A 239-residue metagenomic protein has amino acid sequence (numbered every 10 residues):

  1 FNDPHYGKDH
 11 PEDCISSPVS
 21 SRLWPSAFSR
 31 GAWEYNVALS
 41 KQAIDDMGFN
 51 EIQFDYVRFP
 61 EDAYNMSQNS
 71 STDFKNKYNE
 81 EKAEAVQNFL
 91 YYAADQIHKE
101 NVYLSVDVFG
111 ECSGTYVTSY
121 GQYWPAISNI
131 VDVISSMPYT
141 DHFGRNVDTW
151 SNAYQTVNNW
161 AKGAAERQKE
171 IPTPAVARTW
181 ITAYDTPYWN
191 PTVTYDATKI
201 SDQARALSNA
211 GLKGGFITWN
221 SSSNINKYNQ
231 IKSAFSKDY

Functional and structural regions predicted by a protein language model:
F1-Q42, D202: Active-site-adjacent "subsite" loops/lids of carbohydrate-active enzymes
F1-V19, V57-N76, T192: Aromatic- and acidic-residue-enriched segments that line the glycan-binding/catalytic groove of carbohydrate-active
V19-E34, K75-A85, V147-Y154, N190-T192: The substrate-binding groove and active-site-proximal loops of carbohydrate-active enzymes, especially glycoside
R30-I44, T115-I127, T192-S208: Short, acidic/polar
N36, A43, D55, A93 (+5 more regions): Conserved, mostly hydrophobic/aromatic
A38, Q42, A85-D95, K99 (+4 more regions): Alpha-helical scaffolding segments of alpha/beta enzyme cores, especially the outer helices of TIM-barrel or partial
Q53-P60, E81-Y120, P172-T186, W219: Aromatic-lined carbohydrate-recognition surfaces of secreted/lumenal glycan-active proteins
V131-Y239: Substrate-binding cleft of secreted/luminal carbohydrate-active enzymes
